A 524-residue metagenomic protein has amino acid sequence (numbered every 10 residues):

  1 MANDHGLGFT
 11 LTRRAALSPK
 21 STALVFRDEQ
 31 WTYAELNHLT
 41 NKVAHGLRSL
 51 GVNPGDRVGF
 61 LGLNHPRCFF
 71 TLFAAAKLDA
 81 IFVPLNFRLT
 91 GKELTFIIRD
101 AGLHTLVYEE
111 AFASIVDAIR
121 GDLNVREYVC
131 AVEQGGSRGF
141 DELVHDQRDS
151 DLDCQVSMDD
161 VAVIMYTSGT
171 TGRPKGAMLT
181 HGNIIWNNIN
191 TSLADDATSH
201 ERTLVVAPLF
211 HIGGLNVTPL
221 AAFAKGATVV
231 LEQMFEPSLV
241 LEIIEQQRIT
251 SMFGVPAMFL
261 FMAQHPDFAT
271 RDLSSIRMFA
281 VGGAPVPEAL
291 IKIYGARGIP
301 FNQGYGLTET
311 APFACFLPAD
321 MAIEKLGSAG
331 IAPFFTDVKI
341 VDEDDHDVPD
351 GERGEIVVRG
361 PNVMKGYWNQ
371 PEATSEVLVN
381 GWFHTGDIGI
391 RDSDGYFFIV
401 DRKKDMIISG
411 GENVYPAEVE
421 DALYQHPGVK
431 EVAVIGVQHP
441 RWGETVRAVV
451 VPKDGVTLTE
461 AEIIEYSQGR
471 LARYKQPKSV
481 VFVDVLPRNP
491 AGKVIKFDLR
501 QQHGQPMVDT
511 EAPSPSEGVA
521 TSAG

Functional and structural regions predicted by a protein language model:
A2-L7, K20-H65, F69-F73, T90-T95 (+1 more regions): Conserved AMP-binding/adenylate-forming core of the ANL superfamily
D4, P19-K20, Q147-Y166, R173 (+1 more regions): Conserved pre-ATP/AMP-binding loop-to-beta segment of ANL
D28, A113-M158, H265, V508: ANL superfamily adenylate-forming
T32-E35, A162-W186: Conserved AMP-binding A3 loop
L89, L106-E110, M252, D344-D347 (+8 more regions): AMP-binding/adenylate-forming catalytic core of the ANL superfamily
I185-R202, F210-S251, Q264-H265: Conserved AMP-binding/adenylation subdomain of ANL enzymes
A224, Q246-G254, A263-E324, D337: Gly/Ser/Thr-rich phosphate-binding loop
K339, D350-M364, W382, I388-G389: AMP-binding/adenylate-forming core of the ANL superfamily
